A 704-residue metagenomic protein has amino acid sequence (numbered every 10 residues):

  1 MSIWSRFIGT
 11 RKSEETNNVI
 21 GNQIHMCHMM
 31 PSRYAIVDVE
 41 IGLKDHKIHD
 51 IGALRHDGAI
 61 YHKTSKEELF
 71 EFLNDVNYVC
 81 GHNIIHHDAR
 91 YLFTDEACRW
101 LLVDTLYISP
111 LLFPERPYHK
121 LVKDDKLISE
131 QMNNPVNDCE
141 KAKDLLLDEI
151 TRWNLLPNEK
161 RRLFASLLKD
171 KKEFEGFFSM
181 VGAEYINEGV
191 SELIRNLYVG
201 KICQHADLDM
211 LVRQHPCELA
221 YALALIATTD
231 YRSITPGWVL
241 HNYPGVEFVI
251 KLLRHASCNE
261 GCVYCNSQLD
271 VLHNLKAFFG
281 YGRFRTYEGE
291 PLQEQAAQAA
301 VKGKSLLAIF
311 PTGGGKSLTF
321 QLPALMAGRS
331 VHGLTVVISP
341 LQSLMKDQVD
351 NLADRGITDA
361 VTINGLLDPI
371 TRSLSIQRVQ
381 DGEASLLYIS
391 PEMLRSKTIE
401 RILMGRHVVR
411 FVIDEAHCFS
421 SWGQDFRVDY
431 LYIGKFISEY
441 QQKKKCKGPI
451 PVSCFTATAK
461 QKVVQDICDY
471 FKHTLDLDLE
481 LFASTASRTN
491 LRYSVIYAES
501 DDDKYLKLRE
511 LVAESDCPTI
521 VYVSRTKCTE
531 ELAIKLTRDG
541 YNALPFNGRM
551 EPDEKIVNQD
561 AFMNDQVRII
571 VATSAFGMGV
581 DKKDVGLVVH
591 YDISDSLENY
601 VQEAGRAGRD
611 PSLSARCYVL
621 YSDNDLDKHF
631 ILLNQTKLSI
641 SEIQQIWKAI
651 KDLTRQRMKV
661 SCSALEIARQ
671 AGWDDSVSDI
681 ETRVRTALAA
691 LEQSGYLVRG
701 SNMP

Functional and structural regions predicted by a protein language model:
M1-S32, D104: N-terminal accessory regions of nucleic-acid-interacting proteins
S32-G42: Two-metal-ion RNase H-like nuclease active-site motif
G42, K47, I51-H56: N-terminal cofactor/phosphate-binding cores enriched in small/glycine residues, especially glycine-rich loops such as
G52-W153: Conserved DEDDh/DEDDy metal-dependent 3′-5′ exonuclease domain
L121-L208: Acidic, Mg2+-coordinating catalytic module of metal-dependent nucleases/exonucleases that use a two-metal-ion mechanism
R213-S267: Interdomain "pre-motor" coupling segment immediately N-terminal to P-loop NTPase/helicase cores
C262-L269, H273-F279, P291, Q295 (+8 more regions): Helicase motor core with emphasis on the C-terminal RecA-like subdomain
